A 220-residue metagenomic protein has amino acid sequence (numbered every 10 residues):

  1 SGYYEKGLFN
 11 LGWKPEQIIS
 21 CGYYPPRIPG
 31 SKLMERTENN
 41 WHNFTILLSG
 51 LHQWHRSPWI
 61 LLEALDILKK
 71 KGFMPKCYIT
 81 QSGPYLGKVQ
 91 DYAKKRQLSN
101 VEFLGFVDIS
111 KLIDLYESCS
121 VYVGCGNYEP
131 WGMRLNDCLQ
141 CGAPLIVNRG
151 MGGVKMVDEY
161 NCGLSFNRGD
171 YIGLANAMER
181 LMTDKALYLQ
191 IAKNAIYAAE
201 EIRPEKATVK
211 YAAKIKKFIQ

Functional and structural regions predicted by a protein language model:
S1-K32, N40-W41: Donor nucleotide-sugar binding/catalytic pocket of nucleotide-sugar-dependent glycosyltransferases
T37-R56, L62-L65: Conserved donor-binding/catalytic core segment of Leloir-type glycosyltransferases
V89-V107: Nucleotide-activated donor-binding/catalytic signature segment of Leloir-type glycosyltransferases, i.e., the conserved
F106-V107, D114-C119: Short alpha-helical donor nucleotide-sugar binding micro-motif in glycosyltransferases
V121, P144-V147: Short hydrophobic beta-strand element within catalytic cores of glycosyltransferases and related nucleotide-activated
N127: Aromatic "clamp/platform" in nucleotide-sugar-dependent glycosyltransferases that forms part of the donor/acceptor
V154-E179, L187: Change "using UDP/GDP/dTDP sugars" to "using nucleotide sugars
G173, R180, L187-E201, K210-A213: A short, well-ordered alpha-helix in the C-terminal region of glycosyltransferases
